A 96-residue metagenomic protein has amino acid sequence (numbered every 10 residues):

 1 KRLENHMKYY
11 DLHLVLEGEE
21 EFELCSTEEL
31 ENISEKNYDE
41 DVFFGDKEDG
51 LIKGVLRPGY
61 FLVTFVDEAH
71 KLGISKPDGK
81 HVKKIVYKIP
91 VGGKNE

Functional and structural regions predicted by a protein language model:
K1-Y10, E28-I33, D49-G50, L56-P58 (+1 more regions): A short beta-loop-beta micro-motif enriched in histidine and acidic residues
K8-Y10, L14-E20, L24, E29 (+1 more regions): Glycine- and acidic-residue-biased ligand/ion/polar-headgroup-sensing regions
E21-F22, K71, K94-N95: Short, acidic Gly/Pro/Ser/Thr-rich loop/turn segments
E29, E68-A69, G92-K94: Short, solvent-exposed loop/turn segments at secondary-structure junctions
V55-G73: Conserved metal-binding segment of the jelly-roll/cupin
F61-V63, G79-E96: A short hydrophobic beta-strand segment most commonly corresponding to one strand of the jelly-roll/cupin
I74-D78: Short proline/glycine-enriched turn/loop segments at secondary-structure junctions
